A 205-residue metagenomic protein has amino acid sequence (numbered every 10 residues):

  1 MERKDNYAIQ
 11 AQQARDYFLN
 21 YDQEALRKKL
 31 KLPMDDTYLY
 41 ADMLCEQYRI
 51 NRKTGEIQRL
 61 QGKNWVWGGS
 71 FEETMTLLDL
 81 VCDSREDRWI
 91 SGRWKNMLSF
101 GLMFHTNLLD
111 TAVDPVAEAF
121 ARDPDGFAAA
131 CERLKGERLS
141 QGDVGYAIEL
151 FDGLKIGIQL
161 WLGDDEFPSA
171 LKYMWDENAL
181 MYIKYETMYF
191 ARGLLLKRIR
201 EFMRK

Functional and structural regions predicted by a protein language model:
M1-L39, M43, V81-L134: Short Lys/Arg-enriched alpha/beta "domain-start" segment
L26-T54, E137-L162: Amphipathic, interaction-prone secondary-structure segments
E46-M75, W161-E186: Intrinsically disordered, low-complexity regulatory segments enriched in Ser/Thr/Pro and charged residues
N64-W65, R133, R198: Contiguous interface-forming segments/domains that mediate binding rather than catalysis
W67, T106, A117, V144 (+1 more regions): Short, charged/polar micro-motifs that form catalytic or ligand-binding hotspots
G69-S84, F190-K197: Short, hydrophobic/amphipathic alpha-helical patches that form generic packing surfaces within helical domains
A121-M181: Conserved binding-pocket/active-site segment within a compact domain
D176-K205: A recognition module on extended beta-rich or small alphabeta surfaces enriched in W/G with H and D/E
